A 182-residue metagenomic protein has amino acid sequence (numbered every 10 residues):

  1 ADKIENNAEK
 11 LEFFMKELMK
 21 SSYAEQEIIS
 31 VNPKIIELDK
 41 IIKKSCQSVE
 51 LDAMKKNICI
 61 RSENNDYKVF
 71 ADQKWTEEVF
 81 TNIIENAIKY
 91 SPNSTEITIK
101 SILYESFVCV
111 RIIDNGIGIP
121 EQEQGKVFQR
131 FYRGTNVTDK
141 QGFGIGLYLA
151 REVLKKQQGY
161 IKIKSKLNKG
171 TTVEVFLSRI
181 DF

Functional and structural regions predicted by a protein language model:
N6-L11: Short alpha-helical segment of the dimerization/phosphotransfer core of two-component systems
Q26-V31, K68-A71: Conserved micro-motifs of the catalytic ATP-binding
D52-R61: Short conserved segments within the C-terminal catalytic ATPase subdomain
A87-I88: Short helix-loop "hinge" at the ATP-lid/N-box region of the Bergerat-fold HATPase_c
S94-S106: Short beta-strand/loop element within the Bergerat-fold HATPase_c
I119-F131: Short conserved segment of the HATPase_c
G159-Y160: Conserved glycine-rich
